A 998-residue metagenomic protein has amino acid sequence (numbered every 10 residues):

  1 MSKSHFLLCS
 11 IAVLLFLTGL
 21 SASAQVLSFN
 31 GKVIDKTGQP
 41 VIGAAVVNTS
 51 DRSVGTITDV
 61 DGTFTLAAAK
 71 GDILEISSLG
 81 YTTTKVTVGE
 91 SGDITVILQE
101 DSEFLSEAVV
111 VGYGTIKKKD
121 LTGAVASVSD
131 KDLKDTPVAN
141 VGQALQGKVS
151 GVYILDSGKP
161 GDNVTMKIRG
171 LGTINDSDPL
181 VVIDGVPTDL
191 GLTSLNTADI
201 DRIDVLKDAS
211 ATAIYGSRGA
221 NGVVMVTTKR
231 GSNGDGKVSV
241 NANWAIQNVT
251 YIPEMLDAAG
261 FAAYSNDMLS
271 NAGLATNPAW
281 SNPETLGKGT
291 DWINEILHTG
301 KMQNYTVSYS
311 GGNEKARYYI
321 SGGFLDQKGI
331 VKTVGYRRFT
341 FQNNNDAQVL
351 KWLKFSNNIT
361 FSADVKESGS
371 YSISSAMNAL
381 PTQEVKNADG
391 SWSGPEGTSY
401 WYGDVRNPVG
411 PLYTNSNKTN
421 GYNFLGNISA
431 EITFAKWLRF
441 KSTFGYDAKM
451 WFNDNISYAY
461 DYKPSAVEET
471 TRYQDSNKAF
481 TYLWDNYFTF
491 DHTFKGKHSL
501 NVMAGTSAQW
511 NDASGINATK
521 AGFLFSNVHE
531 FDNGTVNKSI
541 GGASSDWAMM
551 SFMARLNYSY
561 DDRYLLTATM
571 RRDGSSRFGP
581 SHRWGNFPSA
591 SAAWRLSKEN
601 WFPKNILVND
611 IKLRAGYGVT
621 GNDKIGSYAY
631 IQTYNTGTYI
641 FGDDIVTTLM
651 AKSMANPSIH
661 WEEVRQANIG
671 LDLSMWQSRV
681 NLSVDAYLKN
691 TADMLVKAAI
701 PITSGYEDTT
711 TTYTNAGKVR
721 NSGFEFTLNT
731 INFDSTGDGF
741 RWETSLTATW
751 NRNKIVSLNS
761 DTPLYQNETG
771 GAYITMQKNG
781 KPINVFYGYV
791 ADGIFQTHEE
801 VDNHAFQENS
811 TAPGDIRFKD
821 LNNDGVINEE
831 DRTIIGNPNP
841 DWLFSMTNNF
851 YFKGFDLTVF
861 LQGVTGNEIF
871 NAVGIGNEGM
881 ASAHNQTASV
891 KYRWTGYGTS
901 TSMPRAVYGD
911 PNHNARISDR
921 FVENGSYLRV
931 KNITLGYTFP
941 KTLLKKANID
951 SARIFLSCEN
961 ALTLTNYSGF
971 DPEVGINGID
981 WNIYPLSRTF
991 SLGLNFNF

Functional and structural regions predicted by a protein language model:
M1-Q342, A347-V349, K354-S362, L425 (+8 more regions): Short, small/polar-rich motifs associated with maturation and membrane association, primarily at protein termini
S23, L133, D178, G300-Q303 (+6 more regions): Extracellular/periplasmic, surface-exposed regions of secreted and cell-surface proteins
G142-Q146, T711-R720, L764-F786, I835-T847 (+3 more regions): C-terminal extracellular loops and terminal segments of Gram-negative outer membrane beta-barrel proteins
S239-G287, T714, F733-P838: Conserved small-residue
N271-K288, M302-T306, I373-V409, T414-S416: Acidic, glycine-rich flexible loop segments
W280-S281, I293, P464, S575 (+3 more regions): Extracytoplasmic gating/loop element in the C-terminal half of outer-membrane beta-barrel translocons and assembly
P838-F870: Glycine-rich, aromatic-lined ligand/substrate-binding cores of catalytic and carbohydrate-binding domains
